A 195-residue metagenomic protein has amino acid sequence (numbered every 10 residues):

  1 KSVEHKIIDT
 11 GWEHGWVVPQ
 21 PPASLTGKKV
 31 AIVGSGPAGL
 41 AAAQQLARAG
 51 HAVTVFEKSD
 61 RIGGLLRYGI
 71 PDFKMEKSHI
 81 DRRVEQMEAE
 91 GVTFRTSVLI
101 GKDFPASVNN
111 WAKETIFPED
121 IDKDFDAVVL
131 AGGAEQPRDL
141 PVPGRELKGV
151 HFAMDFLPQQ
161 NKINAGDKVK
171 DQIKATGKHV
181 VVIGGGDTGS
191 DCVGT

Functional and structural regions predicted by a protein language model:
K1: Local cysteine-cluster metal-coordination motifs and their immediate loop/turn environment, predominantly Fe-S cluster
H5-T195: Residues forming the flavin
